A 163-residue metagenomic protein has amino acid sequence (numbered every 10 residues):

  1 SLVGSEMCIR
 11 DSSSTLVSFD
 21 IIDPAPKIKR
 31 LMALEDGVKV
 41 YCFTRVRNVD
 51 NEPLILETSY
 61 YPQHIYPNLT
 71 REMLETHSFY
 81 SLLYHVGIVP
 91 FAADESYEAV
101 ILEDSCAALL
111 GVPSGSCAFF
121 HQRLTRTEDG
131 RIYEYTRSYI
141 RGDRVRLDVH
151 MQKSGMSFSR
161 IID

Functional and structural regions predicted by a protein language model:
L2-C8: Short, small-residue-biased leader/transition segments that mark boundaries at the very start of proteins
D11-D163: C-terminal all-alpha effector/ligand-binding and dimerization domain of prokaryotic HTH-type transcriptional repressors
